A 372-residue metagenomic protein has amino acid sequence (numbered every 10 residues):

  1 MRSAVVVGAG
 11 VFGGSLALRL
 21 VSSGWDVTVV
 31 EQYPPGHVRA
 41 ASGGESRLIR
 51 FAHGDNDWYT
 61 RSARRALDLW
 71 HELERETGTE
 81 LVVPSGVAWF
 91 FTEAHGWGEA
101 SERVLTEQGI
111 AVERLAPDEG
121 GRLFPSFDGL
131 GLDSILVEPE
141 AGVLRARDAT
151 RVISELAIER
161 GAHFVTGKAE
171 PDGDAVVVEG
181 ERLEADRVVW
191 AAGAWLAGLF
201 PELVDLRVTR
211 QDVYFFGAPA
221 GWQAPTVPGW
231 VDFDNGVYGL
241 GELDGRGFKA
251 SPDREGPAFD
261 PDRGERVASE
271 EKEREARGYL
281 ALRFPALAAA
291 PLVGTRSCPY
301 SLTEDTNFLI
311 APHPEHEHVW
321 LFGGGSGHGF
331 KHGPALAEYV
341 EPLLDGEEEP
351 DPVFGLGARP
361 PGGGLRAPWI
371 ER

Functional and structural regions predicted by a protein language model:
R2-V29: N-terminal Rossmann-like FAD-binding beta1-loop-alpha1 element of flavoenzymes
S15, R50, D57, D68 (+2 more regions): Flavin-dependent oxidoreductases
S22-S42: Glycine-rich FAD pyrophosphate-binding loop
S46-L123, L132, G236: Dinucleotide-binding Rossmann-like beta1-alpha1 core, especially the glycine-rich loop that anchors the ADP
T92-G161, V165-T166, P171-D172, L302: Flavin (FAD/FMN) cofactor-binding and adjacent substrate-gating region of FAD-dependent oxidoreductase domains
P171-L183: Conserved beta-strand-loop-beta-strand element in the redox core of flavoprotein oxidoreductases
F284-R372: C-terminal catalytic lobe of FAD-dependent flavoproteins
